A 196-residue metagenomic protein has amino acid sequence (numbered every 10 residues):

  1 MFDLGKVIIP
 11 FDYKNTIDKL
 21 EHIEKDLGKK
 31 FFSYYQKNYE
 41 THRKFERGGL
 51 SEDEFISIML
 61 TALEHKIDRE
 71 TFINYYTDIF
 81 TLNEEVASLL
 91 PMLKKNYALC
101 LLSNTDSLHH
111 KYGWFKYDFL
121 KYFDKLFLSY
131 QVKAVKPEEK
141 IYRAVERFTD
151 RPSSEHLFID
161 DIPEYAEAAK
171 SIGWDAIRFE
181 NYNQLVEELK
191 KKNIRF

Functional and structural regions predicted by a protein language model:
M1-E84, S88, K95, D106: N-terminal helical cap/lid subdomain that shapes the substrate entry/recognition surface in HAD-like hydrolases
F2, D106-S107, K111-F196: Asp-based, Mg2+/Mn2+-dependent phosphohydrolase catalytic module
P91-L93, D150: Short, flexible hinge/linker loops that cap or flank conserved catalytic cores
L93-K94, K170: Anion (oxyanion) recognition and catalysis
K95-N96, Y122: Structured helix-beta-strand junction loops
N96-A98, W174: A generic structural motif
A98-C100, L157: A structural signal for isolated positions on well-ordered beta-strands in alpha/beta enzyme cores
S103: Conserved phosphate-coupling serine/threonine residues in phosphotransfer and NTP-handling enzymes
